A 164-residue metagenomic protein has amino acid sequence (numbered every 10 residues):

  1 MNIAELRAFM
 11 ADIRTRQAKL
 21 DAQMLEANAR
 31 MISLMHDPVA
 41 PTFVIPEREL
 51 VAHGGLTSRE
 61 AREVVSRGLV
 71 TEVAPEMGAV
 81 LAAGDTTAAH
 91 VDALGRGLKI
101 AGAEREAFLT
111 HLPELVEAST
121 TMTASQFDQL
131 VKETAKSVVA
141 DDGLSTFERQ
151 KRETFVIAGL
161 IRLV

Functional and structural regions predicted by a protein language model:
M1-V164: Conserved C-terminal region and hinge/linker of Rieske [2Fe-2S] proteins, especially in Rieske oxygenase systems
